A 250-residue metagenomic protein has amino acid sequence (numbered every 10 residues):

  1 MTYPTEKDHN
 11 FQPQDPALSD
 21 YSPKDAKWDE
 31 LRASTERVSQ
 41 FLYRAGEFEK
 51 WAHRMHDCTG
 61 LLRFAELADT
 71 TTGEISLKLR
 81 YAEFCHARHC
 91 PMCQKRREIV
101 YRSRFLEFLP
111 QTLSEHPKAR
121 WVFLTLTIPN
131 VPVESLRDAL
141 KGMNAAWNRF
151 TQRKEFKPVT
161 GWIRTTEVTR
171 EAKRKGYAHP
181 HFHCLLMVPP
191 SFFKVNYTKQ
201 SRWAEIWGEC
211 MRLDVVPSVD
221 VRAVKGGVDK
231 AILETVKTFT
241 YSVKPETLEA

Functional and structural regions predicted by a protein language model:
M1-A82, H89-Q94, F193-A250: Intrinsic low-complexity, intrinsically disordered terminal tails and linker regions enriched in charged/polar residues
R88-F182, L186-A250: Catalytic residues for metal-mediated phosphoryl-transfer on nucleic acids/nucleotides
